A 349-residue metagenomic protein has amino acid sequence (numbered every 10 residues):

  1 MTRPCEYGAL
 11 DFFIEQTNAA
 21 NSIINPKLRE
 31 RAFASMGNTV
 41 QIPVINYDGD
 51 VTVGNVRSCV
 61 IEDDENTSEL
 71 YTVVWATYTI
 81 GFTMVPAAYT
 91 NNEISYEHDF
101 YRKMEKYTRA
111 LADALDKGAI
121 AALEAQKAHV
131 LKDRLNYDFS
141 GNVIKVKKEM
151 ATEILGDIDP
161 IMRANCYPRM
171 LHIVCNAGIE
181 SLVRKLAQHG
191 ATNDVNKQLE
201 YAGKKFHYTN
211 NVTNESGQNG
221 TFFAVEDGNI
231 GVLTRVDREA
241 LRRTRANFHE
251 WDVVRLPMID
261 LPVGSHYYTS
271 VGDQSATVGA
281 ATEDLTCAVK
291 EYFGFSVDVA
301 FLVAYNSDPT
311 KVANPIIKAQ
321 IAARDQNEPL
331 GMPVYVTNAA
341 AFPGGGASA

Functional and structural regions predicted by a protein language model:
M1-V73, S216-G217, V312-I316, Q320-A349: N-terminal "assembly arms/tails" that initiate or stabilize quaternary assembly in self-assembling proteins
R3-P4, G8, V146-E149, R184-A349: Sequence/fold signature of self-assembling virion shell proteins
R31-A34, M162-C166, A276-T282: A general structural signal for short secondary-structure junctions and capping/turn motifs
T39-Q41, T72-V74, T79-G81, N136-D138 (+3 more regions): Ser/Thr- (and often Asn-) enriched beta-sheet segments in non-cytosolic proteins
P43-I45, V74, T83, V174 (+1 more regions): Residues in well-ordered beta-strands of folded domains
E65-S95: Short acidic, glycine/tyrosine-flanked loop/strand segments centered on an H-E-D-like triad
T90-A164, Q320, R324-A349: Alpha-helical scaffold segments that mediate packing/assembly in large oligomeric complexes
H129-K205: Extended, solvent-exposed, turn-rich assembly/linker loops in the middle of proteins
